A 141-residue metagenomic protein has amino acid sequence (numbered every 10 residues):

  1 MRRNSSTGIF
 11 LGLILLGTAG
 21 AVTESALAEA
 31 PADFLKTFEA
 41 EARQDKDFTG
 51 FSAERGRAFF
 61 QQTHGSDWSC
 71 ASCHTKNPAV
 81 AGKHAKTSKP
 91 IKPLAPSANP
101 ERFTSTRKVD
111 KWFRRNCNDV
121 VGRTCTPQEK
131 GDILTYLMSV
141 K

Functional and structural regions predicted by a protein language model:
M1-A53, S97-K141: Post-cleavage N-terminal segment of exported redox proteins
R57-D67: Local sequence-structure signature of Cys/Sec-based thiol-disulfide redox active-site neighborhoods
H64, P78, M138-K141: Short alpha-helix boundary/capping elements
S66-P78, I133: The canonical Cys-X-X-Cys-His
G82-K89: Short cysteine/histidine-rich zinc-coordinating motifs and their immediately flanking basic loops
P90-A95: Short glycine/proline- and charge-enriched loop/turn segments that cap or connect secondary-structure elements
